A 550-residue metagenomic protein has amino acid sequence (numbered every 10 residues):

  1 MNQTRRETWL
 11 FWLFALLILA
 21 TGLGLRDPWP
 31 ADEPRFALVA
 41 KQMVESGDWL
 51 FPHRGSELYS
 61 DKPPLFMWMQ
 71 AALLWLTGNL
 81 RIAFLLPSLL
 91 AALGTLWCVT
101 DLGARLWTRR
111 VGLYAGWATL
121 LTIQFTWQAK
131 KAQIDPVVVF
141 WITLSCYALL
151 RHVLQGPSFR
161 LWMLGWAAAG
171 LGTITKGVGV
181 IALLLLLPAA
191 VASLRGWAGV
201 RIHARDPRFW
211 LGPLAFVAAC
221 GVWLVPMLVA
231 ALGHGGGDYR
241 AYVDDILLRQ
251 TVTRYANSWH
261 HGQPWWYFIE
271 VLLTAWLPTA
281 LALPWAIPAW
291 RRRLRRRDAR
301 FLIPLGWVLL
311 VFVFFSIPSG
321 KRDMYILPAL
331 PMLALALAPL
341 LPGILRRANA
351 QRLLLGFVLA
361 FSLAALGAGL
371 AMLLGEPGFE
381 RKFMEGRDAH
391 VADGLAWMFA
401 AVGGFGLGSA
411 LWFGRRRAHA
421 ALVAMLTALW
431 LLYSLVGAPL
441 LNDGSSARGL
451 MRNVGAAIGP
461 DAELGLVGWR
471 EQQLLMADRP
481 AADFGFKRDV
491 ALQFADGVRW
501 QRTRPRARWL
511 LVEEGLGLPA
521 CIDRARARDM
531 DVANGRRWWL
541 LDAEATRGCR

Functional and structural regions predicted by a protein language model:
M1-Q351: Membrane-integral, polyisoprenol-dependent glycosyltransferases of the GT-C/oligosaccharyltransferase superfamily
N2-R5, M163, Y255, A289-R550: Membrane-embedded architecture of ER/inner-membrane glycosylation machinery
